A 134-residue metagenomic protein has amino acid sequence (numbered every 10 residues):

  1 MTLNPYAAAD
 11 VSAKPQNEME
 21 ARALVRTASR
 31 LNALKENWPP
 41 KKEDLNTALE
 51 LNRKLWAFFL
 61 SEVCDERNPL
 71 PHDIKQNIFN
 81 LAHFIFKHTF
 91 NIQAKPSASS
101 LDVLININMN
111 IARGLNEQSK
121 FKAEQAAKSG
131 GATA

Functional and structural regions predicted by a protein language model:
M1-D65, P69, Q76-A134: N-terminal intrinsically disordered, cationic/polar leader segments that include organellar targeting peptides
